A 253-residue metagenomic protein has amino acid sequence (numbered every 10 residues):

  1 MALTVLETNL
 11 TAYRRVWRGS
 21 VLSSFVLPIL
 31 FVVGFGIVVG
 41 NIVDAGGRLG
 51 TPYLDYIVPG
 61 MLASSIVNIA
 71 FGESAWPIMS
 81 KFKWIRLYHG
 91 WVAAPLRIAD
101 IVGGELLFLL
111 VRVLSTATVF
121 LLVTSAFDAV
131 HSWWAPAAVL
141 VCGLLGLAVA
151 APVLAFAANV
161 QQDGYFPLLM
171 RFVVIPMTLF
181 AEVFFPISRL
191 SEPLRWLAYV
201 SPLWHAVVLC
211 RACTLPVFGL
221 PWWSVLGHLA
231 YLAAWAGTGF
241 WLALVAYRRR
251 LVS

Functional and structural regions predicted by a protein language model:
M1-P136, L140-S253: Hydrophobic transmembrane alpha-helices and immediately adjacent juxtamembrane helices of multi-pass inner-membrane
